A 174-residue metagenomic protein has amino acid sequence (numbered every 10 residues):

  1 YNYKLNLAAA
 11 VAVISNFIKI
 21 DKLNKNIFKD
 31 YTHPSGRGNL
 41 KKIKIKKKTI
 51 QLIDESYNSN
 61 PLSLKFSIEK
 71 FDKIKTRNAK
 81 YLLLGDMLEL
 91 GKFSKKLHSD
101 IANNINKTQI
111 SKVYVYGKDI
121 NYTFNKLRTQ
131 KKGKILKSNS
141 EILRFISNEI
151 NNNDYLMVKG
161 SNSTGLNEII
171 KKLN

Functional and structural regions predicted by a protein language model:
Y1-N2, A9-N174: ATP-dependent carboxylate-amine ligase
